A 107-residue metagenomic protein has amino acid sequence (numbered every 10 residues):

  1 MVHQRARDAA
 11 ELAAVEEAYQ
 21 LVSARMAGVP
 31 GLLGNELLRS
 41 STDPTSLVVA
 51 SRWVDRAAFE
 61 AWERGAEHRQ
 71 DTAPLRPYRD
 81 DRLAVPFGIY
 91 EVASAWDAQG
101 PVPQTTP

Functional and structural regions predicted by a protein language model:
M1-R5, E36-E67: Short, well-ordered beta-strand segments in beta-rich or mixed alpha/beta enzyme and ligand-binding folds
R5-E17: Short, surface-exposed ligand-recognition loops at beta-strand->loop->(often short) alpha-helix junctions that present
A6-D8, D55, E91-S94: Non-catalytic surface loops within mature trypsin-like serine protease
E11-A13, S23-R25, L37-R39: Intrinsically disordered, low-complexity segments enriched in polar/charged residues with Gly/Pro, especially when
V15, G28, R39, V48 (+3 more regions): A generic "cationic amphipathic patch" detector
L21-G28, L33, R52-F87: An amphipathic, aromatic/His-enriched active-site/gating alpha helix that lines ligand/cofactor pockets
E36-T45, T72-P107: Glycine-rich beta-strand-turn "strand-cap" elements at beta-sheet edges
